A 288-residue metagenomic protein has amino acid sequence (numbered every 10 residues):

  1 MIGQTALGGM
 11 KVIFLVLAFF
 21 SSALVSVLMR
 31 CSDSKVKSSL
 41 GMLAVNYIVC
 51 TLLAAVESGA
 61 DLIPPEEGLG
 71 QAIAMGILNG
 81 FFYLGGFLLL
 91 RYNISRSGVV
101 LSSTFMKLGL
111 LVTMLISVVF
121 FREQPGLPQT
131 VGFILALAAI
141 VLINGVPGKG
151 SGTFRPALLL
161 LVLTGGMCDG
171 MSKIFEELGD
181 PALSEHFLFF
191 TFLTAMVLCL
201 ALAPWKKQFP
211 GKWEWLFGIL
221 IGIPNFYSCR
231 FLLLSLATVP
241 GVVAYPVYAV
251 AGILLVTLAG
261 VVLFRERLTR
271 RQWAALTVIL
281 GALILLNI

Functional and structural regions predicted by a protein language model:
M1-I77, F87-R96, V146-L159, D180 (+4 more regions): Membrane-interface interhelical linkers
F19, A23, A55, G80 (+8 more regions): Hydrophobic/small/kink-forming positions within alpha-helical transmembrane segments of polytopic membrane proteins
S32, M42, N93, V119-P125 (+4 more regions): Hydrophobic/aromatic residues within transmembrane alpha-helices of multi-pass small-molecule transporters
L40, V100, G126, A182-E185 (+2 more regions): Residues that define the loop-to-transmembrane-helix transition and helix capping in multi-pass membrane transporters
V45-V49, A74, L78-F81, F105-L108 (+6 more regions): Hydrophobic residues within alpha-helical transmembrane segments of multi-pass solute transporters/permease subunits
L53-L62, M114-Q129, T164-A182, N225-V242 (+1 more regions): Hydrophobic alpha-helical transmembrane segments in multi-pass integral membrane proteins
Y92, G109-V131, K206-K207, I253-W273: C-terminal transmembrane-helix exit sites in multi-pass transporters
L115-V118, P128-G145, R271-I288: Hydrophobic transmembrane alpha-helices of multi-pass small-molecule transport proteins
